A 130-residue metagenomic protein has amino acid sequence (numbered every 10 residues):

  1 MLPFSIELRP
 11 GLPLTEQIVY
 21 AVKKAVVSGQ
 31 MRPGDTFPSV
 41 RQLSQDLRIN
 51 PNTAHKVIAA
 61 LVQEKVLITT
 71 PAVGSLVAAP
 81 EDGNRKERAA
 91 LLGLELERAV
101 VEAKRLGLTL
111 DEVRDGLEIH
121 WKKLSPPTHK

Functional and structural regions predicted by a protein language model:
M1-T36, A90-K130: Extreme N-terminal segment that seeds HTH/winged-HTH DNA-binding domains in transcriptional regulators
T15, S39, V73-A90: Short, cationic-aromatic polyanion-contact patches
Q30-D35, A60-A72, L76-A79: Beta-hairpin "wing" of winged helix-turn-helix
T36-L47: A short alpha-helical element within helix-turn-helix/winged-helix DNA-binding domains across DNA-binding proteins
D46, Q63-V66, L106, K123: Residue cluster at the C-terminal edge of the helix-turn-helix DNA-binding motif
N50-N52: Amphipathic alpha-helical repeat scaffolds
